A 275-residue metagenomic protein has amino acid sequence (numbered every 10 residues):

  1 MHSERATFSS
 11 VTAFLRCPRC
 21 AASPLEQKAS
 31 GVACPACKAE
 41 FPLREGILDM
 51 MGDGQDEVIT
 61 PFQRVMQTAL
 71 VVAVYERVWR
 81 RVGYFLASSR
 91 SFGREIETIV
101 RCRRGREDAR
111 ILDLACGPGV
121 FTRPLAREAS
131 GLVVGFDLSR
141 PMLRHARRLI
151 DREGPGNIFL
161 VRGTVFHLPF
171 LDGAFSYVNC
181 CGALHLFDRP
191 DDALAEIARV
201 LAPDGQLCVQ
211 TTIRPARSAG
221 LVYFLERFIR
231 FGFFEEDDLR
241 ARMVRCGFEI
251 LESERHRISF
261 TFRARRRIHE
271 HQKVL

Functional and structural regions predicted by a protein language model:
H2-V65: N-terminal auxiliary segments of SAM/dcSAM-dependent transferases
A13, E45, M51-G105, V120-P124 (+1 more regions): Conserved class I S-adenosyl-L-methionine
R16, R263-L275: C-terminal lobe and adjacent flexible extensions of AdoMet/dcAdoMet transferase-like proteins
R110-H167: Class I SAM-dependent methyltransferase SAM/SAH-binding core
N179: A conserved beta-strand element that flanks and buttresses the S-adenosyl-L-methionine
G182-A183: Short catalytic micro-motifs in class I SAM-dependent methyltransferases
D191-P203: A short glycine-rich, Lys/Arg-flanked "PGG" loop and its adjoining helix->strand segment in the class I
Q206-R263: C-terminal alpha-helical "lid/dimerization" subdomain adjacent to the S-adenosyl-L-methionine
